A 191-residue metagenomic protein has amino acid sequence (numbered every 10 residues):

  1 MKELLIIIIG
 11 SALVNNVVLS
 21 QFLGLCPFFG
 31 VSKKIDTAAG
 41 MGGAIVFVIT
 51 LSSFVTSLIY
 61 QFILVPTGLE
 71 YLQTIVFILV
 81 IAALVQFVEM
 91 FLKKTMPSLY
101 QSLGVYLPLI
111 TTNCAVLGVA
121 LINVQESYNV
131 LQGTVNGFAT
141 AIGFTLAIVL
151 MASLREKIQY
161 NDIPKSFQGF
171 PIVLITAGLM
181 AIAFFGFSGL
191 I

Functional and structural regions predicted by a protein language model:
M1-L5, L58-Y71, L121-T134, S188-I191: Helix-coil boundary and interhelical linker segments in multi-pass alpha-helical membrane proteins
L4-L19, G68-A83, T134-A147: Structural signature of hydrophobic alpha-helical transmembrane segments
I7-V14, I45, T50, I78-E89 (+3 more regions): Hydrophobic core segments of alpha-helical transmembrane domains in multi-pass membrane transport and ion-translocation
F22-G30, E89-K94, Y106-L107, C114-S127: Generic transmembrane alpha-helix signature in multi-pass membrane proteins, especially transporters/channels
L23-T37, V85-L99, M151-I163: C-terminal ends of transmembrane helices
D36-F47, Y71-F77, L99-I110, P164-I172: Cytoplasmic-side transmembrane-helix entry/capping segments in multi-pass membrane proteins
Q61-G104: Ordered, amphipathic secondary-structure segments that act as subunit-interaction surfaces in large macromolecular
V130-I191: C-terminal transmembrane helix-loop-helix hairpin of multi-pass membrane proteins
